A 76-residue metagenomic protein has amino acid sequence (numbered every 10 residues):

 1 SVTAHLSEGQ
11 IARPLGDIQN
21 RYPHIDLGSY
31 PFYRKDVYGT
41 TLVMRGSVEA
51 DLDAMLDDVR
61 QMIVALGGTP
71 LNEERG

Functional and structural regions predicted by a protein language model:
S1-G76: Non-catalytic beta/alpha edge segments that cap or flank active sites
